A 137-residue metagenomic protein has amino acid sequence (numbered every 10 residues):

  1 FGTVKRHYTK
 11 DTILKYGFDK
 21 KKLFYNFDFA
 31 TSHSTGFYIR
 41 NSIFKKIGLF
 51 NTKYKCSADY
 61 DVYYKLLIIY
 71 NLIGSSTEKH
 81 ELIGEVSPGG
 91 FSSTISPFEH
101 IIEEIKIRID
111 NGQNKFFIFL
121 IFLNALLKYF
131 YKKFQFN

Functional and structural regions predicted by a protein language model:
F1-V4: A short, conserved acidic/glycine-rich loop-to-beta-strand motif that forms the donor nucleotide-sugar/metal
Y8-T9, I13-E99, E103: Conserved nucleotide-sugar donor-binding catalytic segment
I102, I109-N137: Membrane-proximal basic amphipathic "stem/tether" segments
